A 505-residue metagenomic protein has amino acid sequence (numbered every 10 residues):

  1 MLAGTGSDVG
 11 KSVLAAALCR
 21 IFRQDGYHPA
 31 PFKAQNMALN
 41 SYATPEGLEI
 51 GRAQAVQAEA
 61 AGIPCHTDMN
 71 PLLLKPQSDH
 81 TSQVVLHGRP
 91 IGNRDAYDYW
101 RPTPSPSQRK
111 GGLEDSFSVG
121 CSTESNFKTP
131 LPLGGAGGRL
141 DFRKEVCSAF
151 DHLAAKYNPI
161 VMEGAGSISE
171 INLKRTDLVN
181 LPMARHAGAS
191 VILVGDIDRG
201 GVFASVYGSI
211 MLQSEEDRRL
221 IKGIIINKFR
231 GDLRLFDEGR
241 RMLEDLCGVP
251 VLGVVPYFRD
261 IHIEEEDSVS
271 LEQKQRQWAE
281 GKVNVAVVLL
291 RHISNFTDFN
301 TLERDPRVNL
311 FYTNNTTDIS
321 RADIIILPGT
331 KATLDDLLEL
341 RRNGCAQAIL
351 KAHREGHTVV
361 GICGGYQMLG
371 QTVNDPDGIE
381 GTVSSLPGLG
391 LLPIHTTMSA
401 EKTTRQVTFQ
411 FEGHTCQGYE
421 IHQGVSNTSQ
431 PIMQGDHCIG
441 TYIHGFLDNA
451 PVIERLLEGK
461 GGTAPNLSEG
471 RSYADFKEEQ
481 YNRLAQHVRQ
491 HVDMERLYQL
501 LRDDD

Functional and structural regions predicted by a protein language model:
M1-S107, G120, N126-K351, T358 (+2 more regions): Flexible phosphate-sensing "switch/lid" loops adjacent to ATP/NTP-binding sites across phosphate-transfer
K110: Glycine-rich phosphate/dinucleotide-binding loop and adjoining beta-alpha-beta core of small-molecule
C363: Catalytic nucleophile serine of serine hydrolases, specifically the conserved "nucleophile elbow" pentapeptide
Q367: A Zn2+-metalloprotease active-site environment signal
G370-G418, Q423: A conserved active-site-flanking secondary-structure segment within enzyme catalytic domains
